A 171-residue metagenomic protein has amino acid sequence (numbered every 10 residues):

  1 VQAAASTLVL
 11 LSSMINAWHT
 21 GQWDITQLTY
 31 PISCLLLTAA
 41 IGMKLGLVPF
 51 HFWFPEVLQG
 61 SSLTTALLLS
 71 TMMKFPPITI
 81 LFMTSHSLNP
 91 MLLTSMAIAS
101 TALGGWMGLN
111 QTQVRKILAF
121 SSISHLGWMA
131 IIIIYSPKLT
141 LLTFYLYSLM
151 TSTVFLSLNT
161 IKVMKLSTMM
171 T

Functional and structural regions predicted by a protein language model:
V1-T171: Core, highly hydrophobic multi-pass alpha-helical transmembrane subunits of bioenergetic inner membranes
